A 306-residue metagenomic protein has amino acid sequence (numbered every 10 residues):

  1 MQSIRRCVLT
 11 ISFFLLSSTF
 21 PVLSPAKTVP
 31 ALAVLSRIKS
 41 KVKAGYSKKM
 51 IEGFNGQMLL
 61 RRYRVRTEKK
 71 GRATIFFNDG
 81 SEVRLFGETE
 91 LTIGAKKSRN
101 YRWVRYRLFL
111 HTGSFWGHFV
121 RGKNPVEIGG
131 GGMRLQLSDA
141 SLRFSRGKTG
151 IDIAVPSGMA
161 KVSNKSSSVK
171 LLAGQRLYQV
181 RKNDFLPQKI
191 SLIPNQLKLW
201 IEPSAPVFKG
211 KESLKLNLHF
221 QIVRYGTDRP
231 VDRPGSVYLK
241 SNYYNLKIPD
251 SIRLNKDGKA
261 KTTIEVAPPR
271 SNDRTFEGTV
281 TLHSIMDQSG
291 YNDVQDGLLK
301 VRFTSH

Functional and structural regions predicted by a protein language model:
A26-I193: Flexible, surface-exposed loop/linker segments and immediately adjacent secondary-structure boundaries
E202-K209: Short beta-strand segments of immunoglobulin-like
K211-D228: Beta-strand-rich structural segments
V223-I248, F276-G278, Q295-D296: Short flexible loop/turn segments that cap and initiate beta-strands
K256-T263: Aromatic sugar-binding surface patches on proteins that engage polysaccharides or sugar-phosphate polymers
A267-D273: Short, surface-exposed loop/turn segments at beta-strand-coil junctions that are enriched for proline with nearby
G278-V294: Enriched for extracellular/lumenal, surface-exposed ectodomains of secreted and cell-surface proteins
G290-H306: Short beta-strand elements
